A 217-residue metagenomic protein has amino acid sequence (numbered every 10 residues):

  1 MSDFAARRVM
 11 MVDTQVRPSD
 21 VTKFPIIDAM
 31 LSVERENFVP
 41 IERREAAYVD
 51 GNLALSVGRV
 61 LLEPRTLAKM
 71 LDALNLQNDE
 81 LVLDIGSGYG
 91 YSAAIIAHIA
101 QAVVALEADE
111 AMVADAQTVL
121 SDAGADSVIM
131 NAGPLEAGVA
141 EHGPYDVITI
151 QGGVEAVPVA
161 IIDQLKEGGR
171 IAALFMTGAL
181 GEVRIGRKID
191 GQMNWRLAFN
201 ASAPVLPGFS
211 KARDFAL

Functional and structural regions predicted by a protein language model:
M1-L83, Y91-I95, I99, M112-D126 (+1 more regions): Class I SAM-dependent transferase core
N75-L197: Conserved nucleotide-cofactor-binding alpha/beta core module
L217: Catalytic, metal-anchored helix/loop core of enzyme active sites in primary metabolism
